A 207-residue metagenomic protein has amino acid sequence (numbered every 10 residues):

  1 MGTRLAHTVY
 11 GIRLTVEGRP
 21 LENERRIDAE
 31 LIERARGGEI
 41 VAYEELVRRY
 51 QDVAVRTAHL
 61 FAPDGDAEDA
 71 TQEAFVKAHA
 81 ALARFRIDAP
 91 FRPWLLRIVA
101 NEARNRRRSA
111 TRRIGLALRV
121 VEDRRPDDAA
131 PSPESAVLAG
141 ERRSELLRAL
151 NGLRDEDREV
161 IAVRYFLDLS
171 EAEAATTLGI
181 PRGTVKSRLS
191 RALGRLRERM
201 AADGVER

Functional and structural regions predicted by a protein language model:
G2-E17, G115, R119-E122, E134 (+4 more regions): C-terminal edge and immediately downstream basic/flexible tail or linker adjoining helix-turn-helix-like DNA-binding
E17-R19, R36-E44, V55-E73, E206-R207: Short, charged helix-capping/linker segments at alpha-helix termini
R36-G37, L60-D64, E73-P90, S109-T111 (+1 more regions): Sigma70-family region 2
V47-D64, A81, L150, R199-A202: Amphipathic, Lys/Arg- and hydrophobic-enriched alpha-helical face
Y50, R188-L193: Residues within the DNA-recognition helix of helix-turn-helix
D69-V76, A89-N101: Structural recognition of an alpha-helix C-terminal capping motif at a helix-to-coil junction
A80-I87, R97-L118, P131, A139: Arg/Lys-rich amphipathic alpha helix in sigma70-family domain 2
S144-E159, V163-T184, R195, R199: Helix-turn-helix DNA-binding module
